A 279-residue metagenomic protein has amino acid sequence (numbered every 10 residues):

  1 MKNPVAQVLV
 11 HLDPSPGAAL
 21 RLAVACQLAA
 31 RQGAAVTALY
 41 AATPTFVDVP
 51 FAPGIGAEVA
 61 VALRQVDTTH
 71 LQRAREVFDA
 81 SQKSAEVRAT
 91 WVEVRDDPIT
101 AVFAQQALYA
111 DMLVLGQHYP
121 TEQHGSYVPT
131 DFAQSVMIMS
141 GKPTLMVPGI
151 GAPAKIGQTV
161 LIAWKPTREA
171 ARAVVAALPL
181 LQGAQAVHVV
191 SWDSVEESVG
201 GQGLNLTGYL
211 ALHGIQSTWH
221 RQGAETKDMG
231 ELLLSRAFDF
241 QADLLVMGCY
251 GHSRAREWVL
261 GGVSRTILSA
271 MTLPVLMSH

Functional and structural regions predicted by a protein language model:
M1, D79-L113, H213-L245, G251-R256 (+1 more regions): Structural beta-alpha unit
M1-V59, M139, A152, I156-Q222: Small/aliphatic-rich secondary-structure junction motif
P4, A18, L22, Q27-R31 (+2 more regions): Gly/Ser-rich helix-loop-strand patches that form or flank binding pockets for ribonucleotide-derived cofactors
A41, V92-D96, V147, V190-W192 (+2 more regions): Conserved beta-strand termini and adjacent loop/short-helix elements that scaffold enzyme active sites in alpha/beta
T43, D96-D97, Y119-T121, S194 (+1 more regions): A short, flexible beta-alpha/helix-coil linker loop
E58-R73: A short acidic, glycine-rich active-site loop that binds or catalyzes chemistry on phosphate/adenosine moieties
H70-Q82: Amphipathic helical "hinge" segments at domain boundaries
T121-Q123, V195-V199, A224-K227, S253-R254: Short, small-residue-enriched loops and turns at beta-alpha junctions that line or gate enzyme active sites
